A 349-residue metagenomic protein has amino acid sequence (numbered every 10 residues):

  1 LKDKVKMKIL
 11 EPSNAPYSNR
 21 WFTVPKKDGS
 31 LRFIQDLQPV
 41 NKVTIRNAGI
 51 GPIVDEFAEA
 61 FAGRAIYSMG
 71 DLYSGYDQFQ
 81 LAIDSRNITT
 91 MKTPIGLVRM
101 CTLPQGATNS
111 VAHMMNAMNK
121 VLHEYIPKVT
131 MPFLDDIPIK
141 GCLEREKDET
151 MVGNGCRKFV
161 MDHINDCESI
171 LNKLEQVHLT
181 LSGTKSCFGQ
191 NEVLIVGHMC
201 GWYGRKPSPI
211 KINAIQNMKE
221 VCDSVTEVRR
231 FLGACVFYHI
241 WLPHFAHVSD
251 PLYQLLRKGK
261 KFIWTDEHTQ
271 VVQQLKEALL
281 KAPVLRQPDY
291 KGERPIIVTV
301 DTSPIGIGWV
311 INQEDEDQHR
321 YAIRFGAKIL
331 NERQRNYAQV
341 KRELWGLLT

Functional and structural regions predicted by a protein language model:
L1-G306, V310-T349: Retroelement reverse transcriptase polymerase core
